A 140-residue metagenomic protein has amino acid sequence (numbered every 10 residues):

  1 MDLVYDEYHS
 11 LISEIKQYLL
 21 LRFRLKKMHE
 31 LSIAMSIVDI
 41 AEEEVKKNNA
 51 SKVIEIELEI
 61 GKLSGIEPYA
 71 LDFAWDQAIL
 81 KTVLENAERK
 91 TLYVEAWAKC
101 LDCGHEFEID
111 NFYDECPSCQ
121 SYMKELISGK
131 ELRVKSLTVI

Functional and structural regions predicted by a protein language model:
D2-L3, Y8-N86: Long, charged N-terminal interaction/targeting segments
E59-L63, L92-A96, L137: Short loop/turn motifs enriched for small/polar and acidic residues
E88-A96, H105-D110: Short, flexible, mixed-charge glycine/proline-rich loop motifs that serve as phosphate/nucleic-acid-contacting
A98, D114, L132: Cys/His-enriched microdomains
C100-C103, C116-C119: Short cysteine-rich clusters marking metal-coordination/redox-active sites
E108, K124-E125: Short functional micro-motifs and their immediate structural scaffolds
F112-Y113, Q120-M123: Cysteine-cluster motifs in flexible loop/terminal segments that predominantly coordinate metals
L126-S136: Short metal-binding segments enriched for Cys and/or His
